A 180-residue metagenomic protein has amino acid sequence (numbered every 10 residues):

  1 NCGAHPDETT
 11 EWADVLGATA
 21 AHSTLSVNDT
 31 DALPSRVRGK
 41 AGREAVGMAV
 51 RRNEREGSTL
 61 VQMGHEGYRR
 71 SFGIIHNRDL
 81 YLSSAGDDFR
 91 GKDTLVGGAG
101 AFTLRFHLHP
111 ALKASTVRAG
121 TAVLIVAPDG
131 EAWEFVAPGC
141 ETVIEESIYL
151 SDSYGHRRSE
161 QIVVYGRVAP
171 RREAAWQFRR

Functional and structural regions predicted by a protein language model:
N1: Glycine-rich, aromatic-lined ligand/substrate-binding cores of catalytic and carbohydrate-binding domains
A4-R180: CBM-like, beta-strand-rich accessory domains located in the C-terminal region of large, secreted polysaccharide-active
